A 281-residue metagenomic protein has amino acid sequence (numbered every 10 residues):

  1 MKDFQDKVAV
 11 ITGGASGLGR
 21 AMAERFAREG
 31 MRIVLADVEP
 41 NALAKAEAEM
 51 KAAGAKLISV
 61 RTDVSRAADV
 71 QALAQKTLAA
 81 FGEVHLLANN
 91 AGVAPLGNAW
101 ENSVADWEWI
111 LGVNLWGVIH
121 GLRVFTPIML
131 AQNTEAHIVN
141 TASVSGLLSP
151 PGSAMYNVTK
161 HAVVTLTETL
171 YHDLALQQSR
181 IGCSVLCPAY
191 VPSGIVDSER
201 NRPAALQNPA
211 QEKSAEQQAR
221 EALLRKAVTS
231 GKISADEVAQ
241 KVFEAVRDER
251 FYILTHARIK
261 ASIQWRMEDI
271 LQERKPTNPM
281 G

Functional and structural regions predicted by a protein language model:
K2-V34: Canonical Rossmann dinucleotide-binding motif of NAD(H)/NADP(H)-dependent dehydrogenases/reductases, specifically
E29-A46: Conserved glycine-rich Rossmann-like NAD(P)H-binding loop of the short-chain dehydrogenase/reductase
P40-N41, R61-A72, V104: The beta1-alpha1 cofactor-binding region of Rossmann-like NAD(H)/NADP(H)-dependent oxidoreductases
N98-A99, S103-E108: Substrate-binding pocket helix/loop in short-chain dehydrogenase/reductase
L122, T159: Active-site helix of classical SDR
S143: Residue(s) in the substrate-gating loop at a strand-loop-helix junction that position the organic substrate next
A175-Y252: SDR active-site lid
